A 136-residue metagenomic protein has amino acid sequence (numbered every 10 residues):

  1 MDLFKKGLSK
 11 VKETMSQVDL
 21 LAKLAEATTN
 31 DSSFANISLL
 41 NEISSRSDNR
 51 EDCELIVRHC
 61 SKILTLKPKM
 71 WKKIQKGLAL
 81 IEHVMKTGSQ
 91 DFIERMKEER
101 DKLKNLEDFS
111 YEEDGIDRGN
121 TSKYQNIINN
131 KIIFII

Functional and structural regions predicted by a protein language model:
M1-I136: Alpha-helical scaffold domains
